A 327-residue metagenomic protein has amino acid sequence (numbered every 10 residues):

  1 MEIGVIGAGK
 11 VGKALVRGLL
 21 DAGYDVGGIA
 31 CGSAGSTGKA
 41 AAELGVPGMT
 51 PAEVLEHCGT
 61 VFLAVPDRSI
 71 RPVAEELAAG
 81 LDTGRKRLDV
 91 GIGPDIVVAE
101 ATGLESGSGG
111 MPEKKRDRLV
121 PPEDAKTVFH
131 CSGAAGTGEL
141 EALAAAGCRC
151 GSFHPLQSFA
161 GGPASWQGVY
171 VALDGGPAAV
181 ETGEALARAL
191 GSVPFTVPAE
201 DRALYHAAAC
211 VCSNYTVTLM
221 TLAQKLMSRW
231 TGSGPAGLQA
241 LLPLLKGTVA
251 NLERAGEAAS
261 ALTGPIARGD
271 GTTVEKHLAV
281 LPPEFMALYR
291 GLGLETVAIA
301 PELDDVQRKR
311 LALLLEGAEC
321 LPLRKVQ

Functional and structural regions predicted by a protein language model:
M1-E53: NAD(P)+-binding Rossmann beta1-loop-alpha1 motif at the extreme N-terminus of oxidoreductases
G27-C31, V128-C131, V171-D174: Short, hydrophobic beta-strand segments that form beta-sheet elements in well-ordered domains
A34, G38-K39, E43-G103, P112-A164: Rossmann-like NAD(P)(H) cofactor-binding subdomain of soluble oxidoreductases
A40, L143-R149, A164-R254: Internal alpha-helical scaffold of NAD(P)-dependent oxidoreductase catalytic cores
S106-S108: Serine residues within intrinsically disordered or low-complexity segments
T248, E253-Q307: Interdomain hinge/lid region at the active-site interface of Rossmann-like NAD(P)-dependent oxidoreductases
Q307-Q327: NAD(P)-dependent dehydrogenase/reductase Rossmann-like domain
